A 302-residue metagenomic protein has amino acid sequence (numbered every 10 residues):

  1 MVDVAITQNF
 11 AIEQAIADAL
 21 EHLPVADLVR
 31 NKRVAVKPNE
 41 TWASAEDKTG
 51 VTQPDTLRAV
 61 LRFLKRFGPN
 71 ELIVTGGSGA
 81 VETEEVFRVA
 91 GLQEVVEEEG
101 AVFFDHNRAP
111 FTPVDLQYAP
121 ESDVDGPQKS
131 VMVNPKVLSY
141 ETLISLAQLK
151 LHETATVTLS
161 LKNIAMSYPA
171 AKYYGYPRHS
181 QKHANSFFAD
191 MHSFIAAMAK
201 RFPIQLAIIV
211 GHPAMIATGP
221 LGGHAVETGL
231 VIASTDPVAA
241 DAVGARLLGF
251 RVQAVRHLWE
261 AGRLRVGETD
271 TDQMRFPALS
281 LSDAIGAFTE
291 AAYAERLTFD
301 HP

Functional and structural regions predicted by a protein language model:
M1-P302: N-terminal and secondary-structure boundary signal
